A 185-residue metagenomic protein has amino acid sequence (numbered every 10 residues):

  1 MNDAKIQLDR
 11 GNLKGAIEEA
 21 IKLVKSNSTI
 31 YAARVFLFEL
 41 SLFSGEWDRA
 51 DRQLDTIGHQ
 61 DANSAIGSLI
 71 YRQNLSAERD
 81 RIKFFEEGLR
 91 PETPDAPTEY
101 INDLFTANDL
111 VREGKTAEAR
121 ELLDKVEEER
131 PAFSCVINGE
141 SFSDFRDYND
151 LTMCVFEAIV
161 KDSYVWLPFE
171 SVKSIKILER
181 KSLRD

Functional and structural regions predicted by a protein language model:
D3, F36-L37, R72, E99 (+1 more regions): Structural register within alpha-helical repeat arrays
A20, L54, L122-D124: Inward-facing hydrophobic residues that define packing positions of alpha-helical scaffold repeats
S28, A62-N63, P131: Short coil turns that delineate tetratricopeptide repeat
A33, G67-S68: TPR alpha-solenoid repeat register
